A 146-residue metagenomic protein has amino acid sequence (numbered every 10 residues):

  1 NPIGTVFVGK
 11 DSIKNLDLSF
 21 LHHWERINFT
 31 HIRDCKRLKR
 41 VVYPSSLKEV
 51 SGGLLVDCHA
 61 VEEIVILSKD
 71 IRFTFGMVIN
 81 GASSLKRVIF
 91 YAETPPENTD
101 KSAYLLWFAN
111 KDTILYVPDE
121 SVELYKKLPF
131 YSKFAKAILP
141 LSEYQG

Functional and structural regions predicted by a protein language model:
N1-R26, D34-E49, C58-F73, A82-E97 (+2 more regions): Structural signature of tandem-repeat unit edges
F29, T99-S102: Short amphipathic alpha-helical segments, especially helix-boundary/capping motifs
M77, K101-F108, E123-A135: Short, aromatic/basic amphipathic alpha-helical patches
